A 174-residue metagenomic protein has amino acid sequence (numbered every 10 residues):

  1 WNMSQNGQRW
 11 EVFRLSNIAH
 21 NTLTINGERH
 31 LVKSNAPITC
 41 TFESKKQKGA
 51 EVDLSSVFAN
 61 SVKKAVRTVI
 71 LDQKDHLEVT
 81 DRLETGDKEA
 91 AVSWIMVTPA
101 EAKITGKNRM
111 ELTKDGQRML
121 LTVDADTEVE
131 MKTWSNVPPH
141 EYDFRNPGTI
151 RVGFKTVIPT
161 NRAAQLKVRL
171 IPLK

Functional and structural regions predicted by a protein language model:
W1-K174: CBM-like, beta-strand-rich accessory domains located in the C-terminal region of large, secreted polysaccharide-active
